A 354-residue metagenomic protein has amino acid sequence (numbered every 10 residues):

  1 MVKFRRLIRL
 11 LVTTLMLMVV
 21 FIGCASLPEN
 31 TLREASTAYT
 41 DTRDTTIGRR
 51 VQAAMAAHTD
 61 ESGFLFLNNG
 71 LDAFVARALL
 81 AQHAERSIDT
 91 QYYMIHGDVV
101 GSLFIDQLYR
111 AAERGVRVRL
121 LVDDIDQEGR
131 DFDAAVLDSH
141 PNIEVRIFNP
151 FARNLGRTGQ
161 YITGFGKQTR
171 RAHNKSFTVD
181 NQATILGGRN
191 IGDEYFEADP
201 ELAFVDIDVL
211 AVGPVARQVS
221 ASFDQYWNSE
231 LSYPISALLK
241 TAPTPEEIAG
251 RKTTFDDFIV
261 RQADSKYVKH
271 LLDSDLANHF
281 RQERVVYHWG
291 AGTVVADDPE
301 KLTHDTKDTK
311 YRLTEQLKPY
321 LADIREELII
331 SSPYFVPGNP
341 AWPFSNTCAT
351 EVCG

Functional and structural regions predicted by a protein language model:
V2-V12: Bacterial N-terminal signal peptides that target proteins for export
L11-F21: Bacterial N-terminal signal peptides
F21-H173, V179-G354: Charged, low-complexity intrinsically disordered terminal segments
